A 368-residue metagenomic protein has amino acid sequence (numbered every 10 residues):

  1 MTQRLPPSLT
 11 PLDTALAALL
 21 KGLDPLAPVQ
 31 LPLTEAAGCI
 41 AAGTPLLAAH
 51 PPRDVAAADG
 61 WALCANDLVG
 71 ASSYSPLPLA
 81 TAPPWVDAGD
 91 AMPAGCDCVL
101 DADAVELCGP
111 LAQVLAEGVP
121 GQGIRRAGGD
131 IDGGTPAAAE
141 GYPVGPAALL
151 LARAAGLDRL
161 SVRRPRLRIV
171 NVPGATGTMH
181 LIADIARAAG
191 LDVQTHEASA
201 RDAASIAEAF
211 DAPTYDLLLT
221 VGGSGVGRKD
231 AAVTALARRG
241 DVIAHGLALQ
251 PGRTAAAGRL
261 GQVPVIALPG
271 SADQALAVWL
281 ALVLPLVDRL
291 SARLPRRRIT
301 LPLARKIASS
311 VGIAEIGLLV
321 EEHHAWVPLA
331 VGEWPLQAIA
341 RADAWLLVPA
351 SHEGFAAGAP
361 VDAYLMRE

Functional and structural regions predicted by a protein language model:
M1-L20, I182-R187, Q194, L217 (+4 more regions): N-terminal intrinsically disordered, low-complexity, charge/repeat-rich segments that act as generic
T2-D158: Phosphate-interaction motifs
V29, L33-A37, A56, I131 (+1 more regions): Flexible glycine/proline-rich
W61-A62, S75-P76, P83-P84, D97 (+9 more regions): Structural motif
A88, N171-P173, A198, Y215-A235 (+2 more regions): Glycine-rich beta-strand-to-loop/alpha-helix junction loops that act as flexible
P93, P146, V226-R228, Q274: Short glycine-rich, flexible loops that bind phosphorylated cofactors or substrates
R125-V221, G225: Phosphate-binding glycine-rich loops and their immediate beta-loop-alpha structural context
